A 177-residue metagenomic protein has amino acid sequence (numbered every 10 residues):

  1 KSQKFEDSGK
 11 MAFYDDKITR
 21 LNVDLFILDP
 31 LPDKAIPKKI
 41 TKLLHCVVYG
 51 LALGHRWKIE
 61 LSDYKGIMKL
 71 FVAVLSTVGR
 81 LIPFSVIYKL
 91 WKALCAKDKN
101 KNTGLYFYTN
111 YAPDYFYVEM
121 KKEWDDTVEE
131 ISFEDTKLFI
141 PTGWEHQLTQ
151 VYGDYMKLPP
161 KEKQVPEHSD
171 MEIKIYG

Functional and structural regions predicted by a protein language model:
K1-D33, L53-D63, K69-G153, L158-G177: Conserved catalytic core of two-metal-ion nucleotidyltransferases
A35-I40: A short secondary-structure junction signal
T41-K42, G177: Short, surface-exposed amphipathic charged segments that create phosphate/polyanion-binding patches used for binding
